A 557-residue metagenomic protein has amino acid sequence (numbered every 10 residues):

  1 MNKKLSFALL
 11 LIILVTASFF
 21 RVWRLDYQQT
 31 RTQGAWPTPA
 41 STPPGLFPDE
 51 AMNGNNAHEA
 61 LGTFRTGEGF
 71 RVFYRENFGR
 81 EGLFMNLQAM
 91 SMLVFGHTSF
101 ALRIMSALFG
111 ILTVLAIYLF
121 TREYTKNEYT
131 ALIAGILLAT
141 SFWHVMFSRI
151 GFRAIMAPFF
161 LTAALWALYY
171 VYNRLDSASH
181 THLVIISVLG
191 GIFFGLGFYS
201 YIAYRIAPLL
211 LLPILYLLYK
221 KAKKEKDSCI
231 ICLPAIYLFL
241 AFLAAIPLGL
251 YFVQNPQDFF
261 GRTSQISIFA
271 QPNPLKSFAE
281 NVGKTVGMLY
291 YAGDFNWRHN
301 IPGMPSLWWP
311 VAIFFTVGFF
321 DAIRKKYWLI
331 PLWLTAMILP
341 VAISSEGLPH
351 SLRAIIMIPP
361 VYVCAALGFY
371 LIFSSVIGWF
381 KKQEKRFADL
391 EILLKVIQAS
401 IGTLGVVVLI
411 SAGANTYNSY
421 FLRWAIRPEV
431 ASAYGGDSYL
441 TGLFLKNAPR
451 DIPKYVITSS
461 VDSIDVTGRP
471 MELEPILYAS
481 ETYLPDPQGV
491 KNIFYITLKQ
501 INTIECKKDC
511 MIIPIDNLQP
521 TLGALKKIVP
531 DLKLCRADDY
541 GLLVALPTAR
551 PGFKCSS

Functional and structural regions predicted by a protein language model:
M1, A164-L189, G197: Membrane-interface transmembrane helices that cradle and orient dolichyl/undecaprenyl
L11, I192, I236-F239, F369-S419: Signature aromatic-anchored transmembrane alpha helix within multi-pass, membrane-resident enzymes that catalyze glycan
I13-L14, I117-T140, R324, W328-L332: Transmembrane-helix signature of polytopic, membrane-embedded enzymes that assemble or transfer cell-envelope glycans
V15, I104-K126, A163, I313-F320 (+1 more regions): Transmembrane-helix motifs of polytopic, lipid-linked glycan transferases
F20-T30, S41-T42, L46-T66, F73 (+9 more regions): Transmembrane-lumen/periplasm boundary regions of multi-pass, lipid-linked membrane glycan transferases
G69, L394-Y478, L484-I496: Membrane-proximal, lumen/periplasm-facing interface regions of secretory-pathway glyco- and lipid-modifying enzymes
F147-S148, A154-A157, I206, W309 (+2 more regions): Hydrophobic/aromatic-rich transmembrane helices and adjacent perimembrane loops
V490-S557: Aromatic/acidic, Gly/Pro-rich catalytic loop(s) in extracytoplasmic/lumenal soluble domains of multi-pass membrane
